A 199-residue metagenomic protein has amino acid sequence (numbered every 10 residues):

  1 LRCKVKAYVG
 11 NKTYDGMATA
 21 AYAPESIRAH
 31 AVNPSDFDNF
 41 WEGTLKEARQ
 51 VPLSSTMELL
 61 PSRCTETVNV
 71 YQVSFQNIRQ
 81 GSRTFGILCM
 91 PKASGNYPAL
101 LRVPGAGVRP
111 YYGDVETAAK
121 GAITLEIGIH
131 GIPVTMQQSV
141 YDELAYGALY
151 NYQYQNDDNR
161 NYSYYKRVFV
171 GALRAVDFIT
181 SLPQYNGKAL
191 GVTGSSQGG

Functional and structural regions predicted by a protein language model:
L1-R28: Beta-strand-enriched, solvent-exposed domains that form extended recognition/catalytic surfaces
Y22-A48: Non-catalytic, glycine-rich low-complexity segments
S35-D38, K46-G95: N-terminal cap/lid segment of alpha/beta-hydrolase-fold proteins
P98-R102, T124: Hydrophobic beta-strand anchors of alpha/beta hydrolase catalytic cores
V103-V108: Active-site glycine-rich loops that stabilize anionic/oxyanionic intermediates across multiple enzyme folds
R109-F178: Cap/lid segment of the alpha/beta-hydrolase catalytic domain
Y164, S196-G199: Active-site loop->helix "elbow" adjoining a glycine-rich segment at hydrolase catalytic centers
Q184-S196: Alpha/beta-hydrolase fold nucleophile elbow
